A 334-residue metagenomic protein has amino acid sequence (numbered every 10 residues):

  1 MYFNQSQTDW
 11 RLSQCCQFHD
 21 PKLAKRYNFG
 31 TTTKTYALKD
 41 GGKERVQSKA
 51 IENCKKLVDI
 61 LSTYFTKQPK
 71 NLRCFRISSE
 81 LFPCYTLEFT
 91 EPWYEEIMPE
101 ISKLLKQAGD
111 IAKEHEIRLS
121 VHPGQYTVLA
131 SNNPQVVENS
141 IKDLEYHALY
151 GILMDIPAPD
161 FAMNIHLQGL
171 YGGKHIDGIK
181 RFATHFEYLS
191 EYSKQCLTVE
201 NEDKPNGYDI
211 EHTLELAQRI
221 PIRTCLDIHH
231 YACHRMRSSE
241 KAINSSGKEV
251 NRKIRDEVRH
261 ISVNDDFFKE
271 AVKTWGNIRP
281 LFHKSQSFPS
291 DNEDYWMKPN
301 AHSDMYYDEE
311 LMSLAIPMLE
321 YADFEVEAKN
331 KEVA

Functional and structural regions predicted by a protein language model:
M1-R118, Q125-I156, D160, Y188 (+4 more regions): Alpha/beta catalytic barrel-like cores
G124-Y126, I165-H166: Short linear capping/connector segments at secondary-structure termini
V137-I141, F161-A162, L167, Y171 (+2 more regions): Residues lining hydrophobic/aromatic ligand-binding pockets adjacent to catalytic sites
Y146, G173-Y188, N201-Y208: Active-site glycine-rich loop that binds ribose-phosphate moieties when present
G151, N164-H166, C196-D203, C225-H229 (+1 more regions): Catalytic beta/alpha-barrel core
L170-G172, D203-N206, H230-C233, S238-E240 (+1 more regions): Short, catalytically relevant binding-site loops at active-site mouths
I179-C196, I222-R223, I228-H230: Catalytic pocket-lining loop regions of alpha/beta-barrel enzymes, especially the amidohydrolase/enolase/GH5 lineages
T198-N201, R223-H234, N251, D256-E257: Secondary-shell segments that build the walls of catalytic and ion/ligand-binding clefts
